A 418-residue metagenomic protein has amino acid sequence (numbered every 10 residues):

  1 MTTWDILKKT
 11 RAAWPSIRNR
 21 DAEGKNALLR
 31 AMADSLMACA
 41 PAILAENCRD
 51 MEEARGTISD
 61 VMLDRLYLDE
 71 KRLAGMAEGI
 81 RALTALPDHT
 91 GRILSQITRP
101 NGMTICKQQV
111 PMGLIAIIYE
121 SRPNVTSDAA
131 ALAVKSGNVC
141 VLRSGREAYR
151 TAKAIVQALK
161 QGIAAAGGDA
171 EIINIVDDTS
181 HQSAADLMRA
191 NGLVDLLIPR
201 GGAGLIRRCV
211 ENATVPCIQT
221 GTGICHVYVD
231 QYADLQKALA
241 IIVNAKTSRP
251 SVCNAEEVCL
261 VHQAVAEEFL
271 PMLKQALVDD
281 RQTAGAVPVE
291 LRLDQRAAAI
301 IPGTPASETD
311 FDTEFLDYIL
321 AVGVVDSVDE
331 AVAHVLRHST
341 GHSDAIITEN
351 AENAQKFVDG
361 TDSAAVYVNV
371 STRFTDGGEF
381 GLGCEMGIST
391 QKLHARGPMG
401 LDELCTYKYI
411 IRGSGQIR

Functional and structural regions predicted by a protein language model:
M1-I105: N-terminal Rossmann-like NAD(P)+-binding subdomain of aldehyde/semialdehyde dehydrogenases
A13-N19, I117, L260-V261, D317-D326 (+1 more regions): Short, well-ordered beta-strand elements within core beta-sheets of diverse protein domains
A13-R20, S35-C39, E46, D50 (+15 more regions): Change "in soluble alpha/beta enzymes" to "in soluble alpha/beta proteins
A22-N26, A166-I173, R249-A255, T283-R296 (+3 more regions): Flexible, glycine/charged-enriched surface loops at secondary-structure junctions
A27, V328-R418: C-terminal core of ALDH-fold dehydrogenases
A85, I93-Q236: Rossmann-like NAD(P) dinucleotide-binding subdomain of oxidoreductase/dehydrogenase enzymes
E120-C140, A158-A165, L205-D317, V368: ALDH superfamily catalytic-core signature
